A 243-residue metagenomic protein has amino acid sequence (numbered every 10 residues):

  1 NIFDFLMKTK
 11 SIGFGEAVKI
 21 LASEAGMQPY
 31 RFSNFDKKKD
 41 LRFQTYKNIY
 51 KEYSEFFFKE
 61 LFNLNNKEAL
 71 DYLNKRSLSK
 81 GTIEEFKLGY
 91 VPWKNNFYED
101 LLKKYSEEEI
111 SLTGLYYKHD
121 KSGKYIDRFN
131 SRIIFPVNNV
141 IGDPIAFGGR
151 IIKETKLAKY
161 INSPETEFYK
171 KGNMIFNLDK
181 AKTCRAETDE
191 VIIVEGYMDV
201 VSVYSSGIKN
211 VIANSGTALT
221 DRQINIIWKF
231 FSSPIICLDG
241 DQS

Functional and structural regions predicted by a protein language model:
N1-E108, T113, S163: Non-catalytic accessory segments of DNA primases and related replication-initiation nucleases
L6, I212-G216, L238-G240: Short beta->alpha connector loops at strand-helix junctions that form conserved, small/polar/Pro-enriched
G13, A17, T45, N173 (+2 more regions): Short acidic-hydrophobic sequence patches enriched in Asp/Glu that either
D36, K87, T217-A218, D241: Conserved beta-strand edge residues that scaffold enzyme active sites
K38-K39, E52, W93-P234: Phosphate-handling DNA/RNA-contact segment within nucleic-acid enzymes
F231-S243: A structural-propensity feature for long, helix-poor, extended segments
